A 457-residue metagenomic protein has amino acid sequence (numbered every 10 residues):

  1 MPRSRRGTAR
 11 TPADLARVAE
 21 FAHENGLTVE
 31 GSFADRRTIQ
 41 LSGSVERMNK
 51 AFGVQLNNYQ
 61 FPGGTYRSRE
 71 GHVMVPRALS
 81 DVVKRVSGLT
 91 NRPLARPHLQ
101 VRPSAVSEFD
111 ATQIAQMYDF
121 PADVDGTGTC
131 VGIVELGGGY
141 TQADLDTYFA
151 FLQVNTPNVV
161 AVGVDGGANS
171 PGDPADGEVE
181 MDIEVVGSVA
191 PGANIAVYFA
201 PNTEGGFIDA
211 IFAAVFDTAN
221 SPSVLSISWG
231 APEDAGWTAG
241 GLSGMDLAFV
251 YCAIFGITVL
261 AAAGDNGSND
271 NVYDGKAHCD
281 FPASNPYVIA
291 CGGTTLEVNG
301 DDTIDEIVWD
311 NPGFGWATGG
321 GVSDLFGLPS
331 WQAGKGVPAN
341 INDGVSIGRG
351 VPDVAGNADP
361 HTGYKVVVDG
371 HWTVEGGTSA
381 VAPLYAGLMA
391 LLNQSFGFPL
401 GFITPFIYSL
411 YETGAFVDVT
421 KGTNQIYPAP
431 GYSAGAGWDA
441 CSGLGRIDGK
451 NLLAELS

Functional and structural regions predicted by a protein language model:
M1-S32, Q40-L41, V45-G293, T318 (+6 more regions): Substrate-binding/charge-relay-adjacent region of secreted/lumenal peptidase catalytic domains
D35: Short, conserved phosphate-binding/catalytic loop or strand-edge motifs used in phosphoryl-/nucleotidyl-transfer
P282, W309, W331, V366 (+3 more regions): Short clusters of hydrophobic/aromatic residues that line enzyme substrate/ligand-binding pockets
G292, D305-I307: Surface-exposed, charged/polar loop-rich segments that form substrate/cofactor-binding or regulatory interfaces
T295, A339-D343, M389, N393-A440: An often Trp-containing, charged/polar helix-loop segment at the C-terminal end of enzyme catalytic cores
E297-I304: Short acidic, Gly/Pro-enriched loop/turn segments at secondary-structure junctions
